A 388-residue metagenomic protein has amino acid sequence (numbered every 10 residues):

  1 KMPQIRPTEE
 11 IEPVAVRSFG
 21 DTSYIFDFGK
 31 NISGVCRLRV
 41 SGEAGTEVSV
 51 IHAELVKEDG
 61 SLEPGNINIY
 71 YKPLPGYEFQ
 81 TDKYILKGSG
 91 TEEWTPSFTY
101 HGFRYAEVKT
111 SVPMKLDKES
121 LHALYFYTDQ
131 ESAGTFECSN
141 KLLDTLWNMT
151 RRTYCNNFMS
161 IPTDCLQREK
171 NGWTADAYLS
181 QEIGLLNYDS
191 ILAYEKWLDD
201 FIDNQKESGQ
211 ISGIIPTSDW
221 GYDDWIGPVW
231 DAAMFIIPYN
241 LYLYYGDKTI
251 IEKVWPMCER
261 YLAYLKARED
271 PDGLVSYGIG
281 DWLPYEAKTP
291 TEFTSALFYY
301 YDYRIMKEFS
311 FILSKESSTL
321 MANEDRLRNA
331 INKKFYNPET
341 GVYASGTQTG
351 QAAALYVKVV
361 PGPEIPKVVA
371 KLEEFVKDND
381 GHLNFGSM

Functional and structural regions predicted by a protein language model:
K1-R168, A175-D176, S190-E195, S208-D219 (+2 more regions): Extracellular/oxidizing-compartment recognition motifs
G172-M388: Active-site core of glycosidic bond-cleaving carbohydrate-active enzymes
